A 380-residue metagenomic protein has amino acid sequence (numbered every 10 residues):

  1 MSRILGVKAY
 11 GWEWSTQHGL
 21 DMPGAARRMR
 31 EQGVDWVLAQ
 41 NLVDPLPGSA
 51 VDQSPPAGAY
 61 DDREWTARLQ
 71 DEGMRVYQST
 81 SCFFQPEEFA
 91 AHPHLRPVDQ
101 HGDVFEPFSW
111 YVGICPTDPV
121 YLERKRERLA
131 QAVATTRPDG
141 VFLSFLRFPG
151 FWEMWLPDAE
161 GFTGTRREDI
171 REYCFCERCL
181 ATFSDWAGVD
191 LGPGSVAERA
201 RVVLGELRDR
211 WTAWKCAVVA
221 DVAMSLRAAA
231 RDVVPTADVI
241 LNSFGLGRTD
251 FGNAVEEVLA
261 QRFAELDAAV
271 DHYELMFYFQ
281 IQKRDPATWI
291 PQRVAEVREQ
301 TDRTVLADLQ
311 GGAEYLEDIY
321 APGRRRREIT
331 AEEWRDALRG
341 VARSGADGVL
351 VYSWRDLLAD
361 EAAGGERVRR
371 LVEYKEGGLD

Functional and structural regions predicted by a protein language model:
M1-M22, M29: Boundary/entry segment of secreted carbohydrate-active catalytic domains
L20-P45, T135-G140, A264-Y273, V341-V349: Catalytic domains of carbohydrate-active enzymes, especially glycoside hydrolases
A25, R30-D61, D360-E361, G365: Aromatic-lined carbohydrate-binding/catalytic grooves of carbohydrate-active enzymes
N41-E88, H94, W214-V233: Aromatic-lined substrate-binding rim segments of carbohydrate-active enzymes
Y77-T136, L204, R208, A321-L338: Active-site-adjacent "subsite" loops/lids of carbohydrate-active enzymes
P107-A269, L275-R284: Polysaccharide-binding and catalytic clefts of secreted carbohydrate-active enzymes
E206-R208, D238-D250, V297-A331: Active-site clefts of carbohydrate-active enzymes
A269-A287, L306-L379: Substrate-binding cleft of secreted/luminal carbohydrate-active enzymes
